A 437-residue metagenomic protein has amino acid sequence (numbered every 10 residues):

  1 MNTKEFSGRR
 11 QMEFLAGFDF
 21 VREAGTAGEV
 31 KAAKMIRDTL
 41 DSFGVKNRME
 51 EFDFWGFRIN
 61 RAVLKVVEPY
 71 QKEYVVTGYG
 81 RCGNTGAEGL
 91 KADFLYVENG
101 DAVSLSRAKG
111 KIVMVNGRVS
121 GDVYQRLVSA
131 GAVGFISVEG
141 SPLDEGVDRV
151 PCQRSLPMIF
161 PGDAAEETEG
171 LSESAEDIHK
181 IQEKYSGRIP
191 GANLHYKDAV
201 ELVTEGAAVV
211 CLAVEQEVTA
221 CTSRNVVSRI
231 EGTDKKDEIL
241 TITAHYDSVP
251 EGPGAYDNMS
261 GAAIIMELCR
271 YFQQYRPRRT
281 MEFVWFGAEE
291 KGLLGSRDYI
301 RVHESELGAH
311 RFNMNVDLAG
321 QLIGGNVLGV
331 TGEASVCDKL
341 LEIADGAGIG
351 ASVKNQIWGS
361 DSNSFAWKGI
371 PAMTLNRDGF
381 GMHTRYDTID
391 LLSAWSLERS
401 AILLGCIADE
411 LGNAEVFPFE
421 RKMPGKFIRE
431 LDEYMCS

Functional and structural regions predicted by a protein language model:
M1-E5, D19-A27, Y96, V113-R118 (+6 more regions): Second-shell loop/turn segments in exported
E5-A27, I36-K46, I112-R118, G134 (+3 more regions): Catalytic-core environment of secreted peptidases
E5-R9, E13-I112, G121: Noncatalytic luminal/extracellular "stalk/propeptide" segments of secretory-pathway proteins
M49, I112-V115, G134-S137, G191-N193 (+8 more regions): Structural recognition of the beta-strand scaffold that forms the well-ordered cores of secreted hydrolase catalytic
Y74-E183, R188, A351: Extracellular/luminal Protease-associated
G78-A102, G162-A255, E267-R270, Q274 (+1 more regions): Soluble metallo-hydrolase cores and metallopeptidase-like ectodomains found primarily in the secretory/periplasmic
I189, P277, F286-F380, R385: Metal-dependent peptidase/peptidase-like ectodomains
R270, G381-S437: His/Asp/Glu-rich mid-to-C-terminal helical/loop segments that flank catalytic regions of hydrolases
